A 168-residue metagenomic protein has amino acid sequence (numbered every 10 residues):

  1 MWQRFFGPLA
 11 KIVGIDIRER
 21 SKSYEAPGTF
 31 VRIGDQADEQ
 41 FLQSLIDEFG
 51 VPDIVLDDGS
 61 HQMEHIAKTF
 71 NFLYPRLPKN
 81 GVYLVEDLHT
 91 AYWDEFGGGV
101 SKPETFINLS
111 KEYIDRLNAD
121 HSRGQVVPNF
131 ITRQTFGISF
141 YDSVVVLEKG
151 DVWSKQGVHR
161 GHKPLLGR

Functional and structural regions predicted by a protein language model:
M1-R168: S-adenosylmethionine/decaboxylated-SAM
